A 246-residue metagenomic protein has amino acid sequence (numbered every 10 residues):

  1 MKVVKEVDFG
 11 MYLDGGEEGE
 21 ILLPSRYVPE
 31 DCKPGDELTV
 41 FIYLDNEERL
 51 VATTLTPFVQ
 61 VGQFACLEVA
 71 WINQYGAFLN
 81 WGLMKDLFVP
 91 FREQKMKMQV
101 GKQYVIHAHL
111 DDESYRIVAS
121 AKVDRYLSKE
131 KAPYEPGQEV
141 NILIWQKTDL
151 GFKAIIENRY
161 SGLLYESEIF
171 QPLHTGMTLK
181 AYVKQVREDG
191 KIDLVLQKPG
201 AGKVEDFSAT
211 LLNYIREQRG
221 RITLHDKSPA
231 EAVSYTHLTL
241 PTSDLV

Functional and structural regions predicted by a protein language model:
K2-V3, G35-N46, L67-V69, K102-E113 (+2 more regions): Flexible glycine-rich surface loops and low-complexity tracts that mediate binding to linear polymers
G19-D31, D86-K97, S161-P172: Beta-strand/loop nucleic-acid-binding surfaces
P29-T39, M96-V105, E135-Q138, F170-K180: Short nucleic-acid-contacting surface segments enriched for D/E, G, S/T with interspersed K/R
N46-Q63, K122-E135, S167-F170: Short boundary/loop segments of OB/S1/cold-shock single-stranded nucleic-acid-binding domains
W145-K147, F207-E231: Short amphipathic alpha-helical interface segments
F152-G200: Long, low-complexity, charged/polar intrinsically disordered regions in eukaryotic proteins
V195-N213: Short alpha-helical segments that sit at the start of domains
T236-T242: Conserved small/polar residues in nucleotide/adenosyl-binding loops
